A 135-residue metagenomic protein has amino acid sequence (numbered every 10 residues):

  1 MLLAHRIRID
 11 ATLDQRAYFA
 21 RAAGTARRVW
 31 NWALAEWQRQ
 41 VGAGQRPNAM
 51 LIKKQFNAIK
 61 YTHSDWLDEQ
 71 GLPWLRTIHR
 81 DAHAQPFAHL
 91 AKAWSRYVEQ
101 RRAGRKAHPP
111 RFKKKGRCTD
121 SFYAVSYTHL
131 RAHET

Functional and structural regions predicted by a protein language model:
M1-E134: Nucleic-acid substrate recognition interfaces
